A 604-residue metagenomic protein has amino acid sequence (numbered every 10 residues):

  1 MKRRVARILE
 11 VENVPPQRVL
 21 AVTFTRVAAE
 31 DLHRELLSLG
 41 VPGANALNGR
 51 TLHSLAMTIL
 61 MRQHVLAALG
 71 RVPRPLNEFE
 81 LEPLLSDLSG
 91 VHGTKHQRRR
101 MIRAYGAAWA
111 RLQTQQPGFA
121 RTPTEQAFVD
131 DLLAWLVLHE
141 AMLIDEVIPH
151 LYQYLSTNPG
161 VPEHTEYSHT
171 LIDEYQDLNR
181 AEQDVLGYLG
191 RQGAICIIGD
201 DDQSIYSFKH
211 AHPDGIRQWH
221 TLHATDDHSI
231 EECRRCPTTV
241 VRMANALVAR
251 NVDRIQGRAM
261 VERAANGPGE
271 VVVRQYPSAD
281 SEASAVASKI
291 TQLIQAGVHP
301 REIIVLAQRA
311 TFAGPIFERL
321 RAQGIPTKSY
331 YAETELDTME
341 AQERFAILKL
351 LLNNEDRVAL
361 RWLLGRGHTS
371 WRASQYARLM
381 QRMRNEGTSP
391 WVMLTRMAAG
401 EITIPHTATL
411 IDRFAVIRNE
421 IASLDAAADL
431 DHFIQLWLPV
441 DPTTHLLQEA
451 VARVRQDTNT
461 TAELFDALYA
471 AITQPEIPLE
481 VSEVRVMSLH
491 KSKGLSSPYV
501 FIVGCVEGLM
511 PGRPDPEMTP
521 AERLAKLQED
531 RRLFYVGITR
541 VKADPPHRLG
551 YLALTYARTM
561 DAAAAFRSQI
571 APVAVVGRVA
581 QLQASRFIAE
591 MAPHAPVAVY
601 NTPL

Functional and structural regions predicted by a protein language model:
M1, R18-L20, E82, D87-E174 (+4 more regions): Accessory N-terminal region flanking or inserted into the helicase ATPase core in nucleic-acid motor proteins
M1-A6, A224-D227, E232-P326, N353: Helicase P-loop NTPase motor core
M1-A68, R242-N245, T539: P-loop NTPase Walker
R50-T58, L171-E174, I198, R309 (+4 more regions): Conserved helicase core region in the C-terminal RecA-like lobe
S54-L55, L222, A265-E270, V298-A427 (+1 more regions): ATPase/helicase motor core of nucleic-acid motors
Q176-A249, G257-A264, Q292, E507-P511: Conserved helicase motor core of SF1/SF2 NTP-dependent helicases
R396-S497, L509-R513, K542-R548, Q583-A584 (+1 more regions): Accessory C-terminal helicase-associated subdomains
A557-L604: Helicase C-terminal subdomain and adjacent C-terminal extension
